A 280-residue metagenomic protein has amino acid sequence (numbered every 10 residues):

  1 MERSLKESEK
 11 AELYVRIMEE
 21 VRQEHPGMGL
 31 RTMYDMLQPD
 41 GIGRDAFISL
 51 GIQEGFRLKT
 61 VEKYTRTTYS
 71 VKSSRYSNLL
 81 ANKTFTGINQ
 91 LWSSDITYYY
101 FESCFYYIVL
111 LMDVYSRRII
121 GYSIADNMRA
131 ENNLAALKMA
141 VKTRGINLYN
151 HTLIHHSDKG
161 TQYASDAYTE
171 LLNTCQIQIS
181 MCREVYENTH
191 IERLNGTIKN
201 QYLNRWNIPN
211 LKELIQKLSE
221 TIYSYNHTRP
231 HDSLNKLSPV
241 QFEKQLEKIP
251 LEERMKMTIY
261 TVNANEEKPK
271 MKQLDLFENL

Functional and structural regions predicted by a protein language model:
M1, I17-M18, M33, F47 (+12 more regions): Mobile genetic element proteins and their domesticated derivatives, centered on retroelements and DNA transposons
M1-I88, S238-E247: Basic, flexible linker segments flanking DNA-binding modules in nucleic acid-interacting mobile-element proteins
E9, T67-V71, L79, S157-K159 (+5 more regions): RNase H-like two-metal-ion nuclease catalytic core shared by retroviral integrases and related mobile-element nucleases
G43-L110, L134-M139, T143-R144, L148-T152 (+1 more regions): Mobile-element integrase/transposase regions, centering on the N-terminal DNA-binding/Zn-coordinating module
R57, I177-Q178: Residue-level detector of anion-binding/catalytic polar loops
D113-V114, A125-E131: A short acidic/small-residue loop/turn micro-motif
N173-I177, T197-L280: C-terminal domain-tail junction helix/linker
